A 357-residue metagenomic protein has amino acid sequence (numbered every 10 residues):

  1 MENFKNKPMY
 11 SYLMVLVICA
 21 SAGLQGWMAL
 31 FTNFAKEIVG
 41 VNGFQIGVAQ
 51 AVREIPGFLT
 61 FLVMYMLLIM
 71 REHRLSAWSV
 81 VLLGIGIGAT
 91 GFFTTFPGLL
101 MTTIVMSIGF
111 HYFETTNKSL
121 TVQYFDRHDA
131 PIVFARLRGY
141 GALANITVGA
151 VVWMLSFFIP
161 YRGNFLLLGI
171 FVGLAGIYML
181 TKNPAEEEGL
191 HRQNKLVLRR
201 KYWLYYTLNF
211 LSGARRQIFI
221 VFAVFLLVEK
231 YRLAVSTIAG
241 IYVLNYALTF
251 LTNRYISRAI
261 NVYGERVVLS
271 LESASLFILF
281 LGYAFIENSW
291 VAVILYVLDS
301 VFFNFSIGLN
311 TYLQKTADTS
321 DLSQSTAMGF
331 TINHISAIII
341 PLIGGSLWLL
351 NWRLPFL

Functional and structural regions predicted by a protein language model:
A29-Q45, V221-I238: Short amphipathic helix-loop junctions that connect adjacent transmembrane helices in Major Facilitator Superfamily/SLC
G43-F44, R127-L137, V235-S236, T319-G329: Loop-to-transmembrane helix entry/capping segments in MFS-fold secondary transporters and related SLC/MFSD carriers
L59-E72, S156, T252-G264, W348: Helix-to-loop junctions at the C-terminal end of transmembrane segments in multipass secondary transporters
L75-G88, G169, V267-G282: Structural signature of the two symmetry-related core transmembrane helices
G91-T103, Y283-L295: Helix-loop junctions at membrane interfaces in 12-TM secondary transporters
Y112-F125, N304-A317: Intracellular juxtamembrane helix-capping segments at the cytosolic ends of symmetry-related transmembrane helices
M154-I170, G344-L357: A membrane-interface helix-boundary motif in multi-pass transporters
G169-E188: C-terminal membrane-cytosol helix-exit motif in multi-pass small-molecule transporters
